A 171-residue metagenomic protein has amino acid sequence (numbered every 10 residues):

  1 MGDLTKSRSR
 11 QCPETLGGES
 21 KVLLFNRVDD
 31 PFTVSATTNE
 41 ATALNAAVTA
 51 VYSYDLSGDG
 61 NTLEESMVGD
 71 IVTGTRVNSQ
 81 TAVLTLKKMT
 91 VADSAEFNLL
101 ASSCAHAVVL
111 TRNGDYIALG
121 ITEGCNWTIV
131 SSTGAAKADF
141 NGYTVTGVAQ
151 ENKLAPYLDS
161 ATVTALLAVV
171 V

Functional and structural regions predicted by a protein language model:
M1-G2: N-terminal export/ancillary region detector
K6-T81, G124-K137: Solvent-exposed edge beta-strands and adjacent loop segments that serve as assembly or binding interfaces
S20-R27, A82-L84, S103-R112: Short, hydrophobic/proline-enriched secondary-structure or compact coil segments at domain edges
I71-A92, D139-K153: Oligomerization/assembly interface segments of phage tail-like spikes and tubes
G74, N98-L100, V109, A135-D139: A general structural signal for short secondary-structure junctions and capping/turn motifs
V91-L100, P156-L158: Short, conserved charged micro-motifs
A95-L119: Short, acidic/charged, Gly/Pro-enriched secondary-structure junctions
E123-V171: Mixed-charge, glycine-accented linear interaction segment located at domain edges/termini
